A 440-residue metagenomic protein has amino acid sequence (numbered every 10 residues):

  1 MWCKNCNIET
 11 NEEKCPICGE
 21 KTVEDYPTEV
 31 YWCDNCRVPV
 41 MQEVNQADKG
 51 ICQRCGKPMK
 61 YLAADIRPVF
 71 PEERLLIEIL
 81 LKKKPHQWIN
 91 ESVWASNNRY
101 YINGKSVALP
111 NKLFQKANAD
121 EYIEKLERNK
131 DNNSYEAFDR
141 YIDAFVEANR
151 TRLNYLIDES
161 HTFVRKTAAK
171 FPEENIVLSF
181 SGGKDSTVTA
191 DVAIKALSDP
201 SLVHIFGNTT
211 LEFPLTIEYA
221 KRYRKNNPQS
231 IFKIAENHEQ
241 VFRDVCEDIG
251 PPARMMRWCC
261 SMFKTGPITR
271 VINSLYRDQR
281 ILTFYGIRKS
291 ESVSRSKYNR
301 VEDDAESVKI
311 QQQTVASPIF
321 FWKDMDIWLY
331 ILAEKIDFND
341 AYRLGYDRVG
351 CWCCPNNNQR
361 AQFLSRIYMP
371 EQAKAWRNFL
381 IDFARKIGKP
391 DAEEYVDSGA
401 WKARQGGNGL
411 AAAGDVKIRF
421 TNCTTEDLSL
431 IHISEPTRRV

Functional and structural regions predicted by a protein language model:
W2-N5, E9, E13-Q46, G50-D326 (+1 more regions): ATP-dependent adenylation/nucleotidyltransferase module used to activate substrates
V23-V30, E43-V44, F320-A375: Mid-to-C-terminal catalytic subdomains of enzymes that bind/position adenosyl phosphate moieties or nucleic-acid
F70-E73, T424, S434: Mixed-charge, low-complexity intrinsically disordered regions
K289, R360, R439: Flexible, active-site-proximal loop/turn residues at the rims of small-molecule/cofactor binding pockets and catalytic
A305-Q312, M369-L380: Gly/Ser/Thr-rich active-site loops/lids in small-molecule metabolic enzymes that frequently grip phosphoryl groups
A373-T425: Charged, amphipathic alpha-helical linkers/stalks
I431-V440: Single conserved hydrophobic/aromatic residue that forms the stacking wall/gate of nucleotide- or nucleobase-binding
